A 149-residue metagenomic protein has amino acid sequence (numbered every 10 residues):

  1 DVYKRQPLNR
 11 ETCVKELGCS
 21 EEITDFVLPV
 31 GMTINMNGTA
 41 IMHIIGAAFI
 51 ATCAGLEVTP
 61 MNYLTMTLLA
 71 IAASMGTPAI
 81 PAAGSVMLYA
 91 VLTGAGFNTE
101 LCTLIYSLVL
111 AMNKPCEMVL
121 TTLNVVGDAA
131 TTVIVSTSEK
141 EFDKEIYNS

Functional and structural regions predicted by a protein language model:
V2-Y3: Short, small-residue-biased leader/transition segments that mark boundaries at the very start of proteins
L8-V14, P29, S107, L120: Generic transmembrane alpha-helix signature in multi-pass membrane proteins, especially transporters/channels
R10-C19, T33, T132-T137: Helix-loop junctions at the membrane interface of multi-pass solute transporters
V14-C19, I23-D25, I50, A54-L56: Membrane-interface interhelical connector segments
G18-G31, P60-M61, T99-I105: Membrane-interface alpha-helices at helix entry/exit sites of multi-pass transporters
F26, M36-G46: Helical hairpin unit composed of two closely spaced alpha helices linked by a short loop
L28-N35, L69: Alpha-helical transmembrane segments of multi-pass membrane proteins
I44-S149: Transmembrane alpha-helical segments and their short flanking loops that form helix-hairpins/helix-helix interfaces
